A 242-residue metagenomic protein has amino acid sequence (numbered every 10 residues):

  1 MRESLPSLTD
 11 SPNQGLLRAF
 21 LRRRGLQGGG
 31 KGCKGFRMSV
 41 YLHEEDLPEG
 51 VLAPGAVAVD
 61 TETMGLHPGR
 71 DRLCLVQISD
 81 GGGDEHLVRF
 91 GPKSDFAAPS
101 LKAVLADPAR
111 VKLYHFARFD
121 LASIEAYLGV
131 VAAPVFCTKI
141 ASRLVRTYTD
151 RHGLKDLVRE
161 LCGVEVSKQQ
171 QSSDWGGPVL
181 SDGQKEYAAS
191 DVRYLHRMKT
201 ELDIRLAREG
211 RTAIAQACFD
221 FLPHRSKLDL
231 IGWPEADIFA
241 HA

Functional and structural regions predicted by a protein language model:
S4, D10-A242: DEDD superfamily 3′-5′ metal-dependent exonuclease/proofreading module
